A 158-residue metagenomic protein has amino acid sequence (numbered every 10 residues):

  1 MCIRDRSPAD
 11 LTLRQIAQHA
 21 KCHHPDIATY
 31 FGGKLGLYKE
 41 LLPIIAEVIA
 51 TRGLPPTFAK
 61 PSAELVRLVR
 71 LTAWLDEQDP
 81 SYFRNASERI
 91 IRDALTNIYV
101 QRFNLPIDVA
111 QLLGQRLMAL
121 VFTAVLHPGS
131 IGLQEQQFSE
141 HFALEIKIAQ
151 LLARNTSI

Functional and structural regions predicted by a protein language model:
I3, K21, A46, A50 (+2 more regions): Short amphipathic alpha-helical interface segments enriched in basic and hydrophobic/aromatic residues, used as
R4-G36, E40: Helix-turn-helix
I16, S62-V69, S81-A94, Q115: Hydrophobic alpha-helical segments that drive targeting, anchoring, or assembly
G36, R67-L71, L112-A119: Amphipathic alpha-helical interaction segments
E40, I45-D79: Hydrophobic alpha-helical connector segments
A50-S62, I91-N104: Short amphipathic alpha-helical segments and their helix-coil junctions
R84, E88-R89, Y99-I158: Hydrophobic/aromatic-rich alpha-helical bundle segments in the mid-to-C-terminal region
